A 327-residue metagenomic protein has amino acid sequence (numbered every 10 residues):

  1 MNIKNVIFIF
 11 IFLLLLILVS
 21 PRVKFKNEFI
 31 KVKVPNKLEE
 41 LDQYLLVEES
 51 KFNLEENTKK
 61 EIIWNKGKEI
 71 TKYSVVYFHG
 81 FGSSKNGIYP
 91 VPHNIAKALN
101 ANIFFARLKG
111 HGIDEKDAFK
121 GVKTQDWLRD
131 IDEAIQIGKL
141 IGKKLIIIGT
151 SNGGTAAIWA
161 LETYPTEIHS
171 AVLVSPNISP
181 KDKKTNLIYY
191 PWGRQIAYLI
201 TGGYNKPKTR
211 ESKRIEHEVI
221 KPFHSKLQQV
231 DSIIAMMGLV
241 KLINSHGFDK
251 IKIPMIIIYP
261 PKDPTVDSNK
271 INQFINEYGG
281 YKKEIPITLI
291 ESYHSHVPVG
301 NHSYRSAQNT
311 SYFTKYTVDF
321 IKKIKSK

Functional and structural regions predicted by a protein language model:
E55-L99, I103-L108: Short, surface-exposed "cap/lid" segments of acyl-processing enzymes
P90-V91, I253, V266-E277: Short alpha-helix in the alpha/beta-hydrolase fold that links the catalytic acid
I113-I141, I146: Catalytic nucleophile-loop/oxyanion-hole region of alpha/beta-hydrolase and closely related hydrolase-like folds
G154-P165, A171: Short glycine-enriched nucleophile-adjacent loop and the immediately C-terminal alpha-helix near the catalytic center
V172-K183, Y204: Active-site nucleophile loop of the alpha/beta-hydrolase fold
I251, I257-Y259, D263: Short beta-strand/loop motif that positions the catalytic acidic residue of the alpha/beta-hydrolase fold
N276-H302: Catalytic histidine neighborhood in serine/cysteine hydrolases with alpha/beta-hydrolase-type architecture
Y293-K327: Catalytic active-site module of serine/aspartate enzymes centered on a nucleophile-bearing elbow/loop
